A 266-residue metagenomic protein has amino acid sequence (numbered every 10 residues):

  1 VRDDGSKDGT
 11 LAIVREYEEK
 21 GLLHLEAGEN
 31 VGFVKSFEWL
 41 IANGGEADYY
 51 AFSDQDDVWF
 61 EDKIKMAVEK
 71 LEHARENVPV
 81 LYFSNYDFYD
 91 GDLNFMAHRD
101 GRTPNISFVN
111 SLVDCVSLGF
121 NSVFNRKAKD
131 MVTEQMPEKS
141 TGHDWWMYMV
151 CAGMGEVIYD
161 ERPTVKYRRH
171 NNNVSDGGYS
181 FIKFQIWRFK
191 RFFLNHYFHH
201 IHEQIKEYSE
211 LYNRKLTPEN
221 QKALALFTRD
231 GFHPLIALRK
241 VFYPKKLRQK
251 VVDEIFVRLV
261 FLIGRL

Functional and structural regions predicted by a protein language model:
V1-Y179: Nucleotide-sugar donor-binding/catalytic module of glycosyltransferases that assemble extracellular/cell-envelope
S140, R168-L266: C-terminal subregions of glycosyltransferases and related glycan-biosynthesis enzymes
